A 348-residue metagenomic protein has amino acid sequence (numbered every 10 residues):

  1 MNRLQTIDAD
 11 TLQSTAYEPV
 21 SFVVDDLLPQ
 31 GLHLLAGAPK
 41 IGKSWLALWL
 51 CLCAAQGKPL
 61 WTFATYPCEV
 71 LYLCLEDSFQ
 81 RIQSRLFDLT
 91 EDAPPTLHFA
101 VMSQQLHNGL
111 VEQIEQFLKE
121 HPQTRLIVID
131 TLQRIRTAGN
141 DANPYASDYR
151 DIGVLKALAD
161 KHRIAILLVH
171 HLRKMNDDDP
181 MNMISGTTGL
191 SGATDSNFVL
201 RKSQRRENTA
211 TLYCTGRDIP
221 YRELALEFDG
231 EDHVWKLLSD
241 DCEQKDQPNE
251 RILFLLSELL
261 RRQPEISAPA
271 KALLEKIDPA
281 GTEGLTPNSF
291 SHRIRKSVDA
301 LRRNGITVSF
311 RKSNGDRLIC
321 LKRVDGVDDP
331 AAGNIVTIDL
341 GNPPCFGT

Functional and structural regions predicted by a protein language model:
N2-L4, D10-L12, Y17-P19, V23-V24 (+6 more regions): Conserved inter-motif catalytic segment of the P-loop NTP-binding fold
P19, L34-A36, K40, S44-W45 (+5 more regions): Phosphate-binding/switch region of NTP-binding enzymes
P29-H33, C68: Pre-Walker A (Motif I) flank of P-loop NTPase domains
L46, L50: Hydrophobic positions on the alpha1 helix immediately C-terminal to the Walker A/P-loop
A55: Gly/Ala-rich phosphate-binding loop of Rossmann-like dinucleotide-binding domains, activating on the conserved
S78, I82, L106, L110 (+9 more regions): Helical mechanochemical/support elements of P-loop NTPase systems and associated helical scaffolds
D88-T96, T187-S191, L301: Short, conserved catalytic or adaptor-binding loops enriched in Gly and charged residues
L226-T348: DNA transaction DNA-binding modules
